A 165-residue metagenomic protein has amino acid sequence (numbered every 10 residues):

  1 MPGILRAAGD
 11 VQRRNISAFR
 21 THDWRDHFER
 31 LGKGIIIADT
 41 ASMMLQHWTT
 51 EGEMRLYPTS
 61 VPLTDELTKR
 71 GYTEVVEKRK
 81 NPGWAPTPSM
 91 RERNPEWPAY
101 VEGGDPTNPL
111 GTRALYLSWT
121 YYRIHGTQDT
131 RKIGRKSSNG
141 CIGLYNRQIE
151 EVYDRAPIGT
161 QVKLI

Functional and structural regions predicted by a protein language model:
M1-R14: N-terminal twin-arginine translocation
S17-I35, D39-T40, R55-P62, P95-G104 (+1 more regions): N-terminal post-signal-peptidase region of extra-cytosolic proteins
L31, E66-G71, R79, G83-I165: Exported/periplasmic cell-wall-interacting domains
E53-L56, R70: Short, mixed charged/polar active-site loops that provide acid/base catalysis or chelate metal/phosphate cofactors
